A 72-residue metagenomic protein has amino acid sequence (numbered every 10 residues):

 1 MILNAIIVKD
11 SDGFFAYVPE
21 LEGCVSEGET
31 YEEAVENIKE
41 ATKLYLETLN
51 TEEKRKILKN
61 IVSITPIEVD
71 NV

Functional and structural regions predicted by a protein language model:
M1-L3, E36-V72: Short, charged, surface-exposed hinge/linker loops at domain edges that act as mobile lids or interdomain connectors
N4-I7, Y31: Hydrophobic alpha-helical segments with strong N-terminal bias
V8-L21: Short aromatic-glycine-(Arg/Gly/Cys) micro-motifs in beta-strand/loop hairpins
F14, E32, K39-E40: A broad detector of short, well-ordered amphipathic alpha-helices that serve as recognition/interaction surfaces
V18, G28, L46: Short, flexible helix/strand-to-coil boundary loops that buttress conserved ligand/catalytic motifs in alpha/beta
E22-Y31: A short, exposed loop/beta-hairpin motif centered on an aromatic-Gly-Thr core
